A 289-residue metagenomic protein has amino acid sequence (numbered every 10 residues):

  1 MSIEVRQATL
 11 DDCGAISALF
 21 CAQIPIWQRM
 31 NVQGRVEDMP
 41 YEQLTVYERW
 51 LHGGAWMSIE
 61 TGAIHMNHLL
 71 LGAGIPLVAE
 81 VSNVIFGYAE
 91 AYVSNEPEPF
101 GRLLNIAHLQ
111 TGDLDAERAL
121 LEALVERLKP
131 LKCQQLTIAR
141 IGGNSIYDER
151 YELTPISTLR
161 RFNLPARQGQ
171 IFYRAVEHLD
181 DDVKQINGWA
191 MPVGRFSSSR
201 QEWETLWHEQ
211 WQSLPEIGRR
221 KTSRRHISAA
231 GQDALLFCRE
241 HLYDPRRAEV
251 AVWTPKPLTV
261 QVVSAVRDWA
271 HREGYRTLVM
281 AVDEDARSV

Functional and structural regions predicted by a protein language model:
S2-V5: Extreme N-terminal starter segment of soluble prokaryotic enzymes
G14-F20, I24-N83, Y151-D244: Amide-forming acyltransferase catalytic core, primarily the GNAT-like/NAT-type and related acyltransferase folds
L77, G87-A89, L104, L109 (+1 more regions): Conserved GNAT-family N-acetyltransferase fold
E80, Y92-P97, L103-E117, R247-V260: A short, internal acetyl-CoA/4′-phosphopantetheine-binding micro-motif in the GNAT/acyltransferase core
T111-L128, R150, K256-H271: Conserved acetyl-CoA-binding loop-helix of GNAT-fold acetyltransferases
L128-I141, R272-D283: Conserved GNAT acetyl-CoA-binding A-motif
G142-T158, E284-V289: Conserved active-site alpha-helix within GNAT-family acetyltransferase domains
L242-V289: Extended, charged low-complexity segments that frequently continue into or abut oligomerization scaffolds
